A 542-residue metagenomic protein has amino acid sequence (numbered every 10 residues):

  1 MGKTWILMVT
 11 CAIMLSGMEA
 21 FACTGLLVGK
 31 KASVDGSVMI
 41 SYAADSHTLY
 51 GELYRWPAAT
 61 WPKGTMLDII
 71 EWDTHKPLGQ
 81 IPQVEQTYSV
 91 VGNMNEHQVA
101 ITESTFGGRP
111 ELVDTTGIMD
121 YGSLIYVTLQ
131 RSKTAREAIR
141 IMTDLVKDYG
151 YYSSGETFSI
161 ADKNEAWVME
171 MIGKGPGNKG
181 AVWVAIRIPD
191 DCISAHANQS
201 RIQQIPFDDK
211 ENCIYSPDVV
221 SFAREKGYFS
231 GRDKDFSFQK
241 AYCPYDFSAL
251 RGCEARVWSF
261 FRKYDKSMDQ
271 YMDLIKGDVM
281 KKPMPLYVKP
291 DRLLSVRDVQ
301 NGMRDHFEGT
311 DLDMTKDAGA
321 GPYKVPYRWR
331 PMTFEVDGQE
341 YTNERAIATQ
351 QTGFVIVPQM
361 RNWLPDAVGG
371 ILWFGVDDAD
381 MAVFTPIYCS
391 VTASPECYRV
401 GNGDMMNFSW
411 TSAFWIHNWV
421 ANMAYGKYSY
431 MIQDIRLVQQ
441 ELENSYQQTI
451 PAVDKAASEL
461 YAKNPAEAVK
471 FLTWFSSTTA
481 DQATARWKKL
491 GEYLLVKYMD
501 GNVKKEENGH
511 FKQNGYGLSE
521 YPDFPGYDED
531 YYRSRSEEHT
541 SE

Functional and structural regions predicted by a protein language model:
M1-M8: Bacterial N-terminal signal peptides that target proteins for export
S16-A22: Sec/Tat signal peptide C-region and signal peptidase I cleavage site
C23-Y121, I141-L294: A contiguous strand-loop segment
I125-S132: Short, well-ordered beta-strand elements within core beta-sheets of diverse protein domains
F222-G375: Glycine-rich, aromatic-lined ligand/substrate-binding cores of catalytic and carbohydrate-binding domains
A320-E459: Substrate-recognition/cap regions that form aromatic- and gly/pro-loop-enriched pockets for small-molecule ligands
E538-E542: Conserved small/polar residues in nucleotide/adenosyl-binding loops
